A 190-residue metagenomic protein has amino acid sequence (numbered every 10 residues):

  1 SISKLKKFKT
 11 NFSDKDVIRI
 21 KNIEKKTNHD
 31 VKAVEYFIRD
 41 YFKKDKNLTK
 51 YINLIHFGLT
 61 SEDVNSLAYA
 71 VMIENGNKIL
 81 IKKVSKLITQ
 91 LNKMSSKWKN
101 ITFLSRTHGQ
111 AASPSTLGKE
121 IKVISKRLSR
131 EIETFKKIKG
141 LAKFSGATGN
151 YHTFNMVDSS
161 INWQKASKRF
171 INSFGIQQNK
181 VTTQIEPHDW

Functional and structural regions predicted by a protein language model:
S1-F154, D158-I171, Q178: A helix-coil-helix interface module used to build multimeric assemblies and to scaffold catalytic/cofactor sites
E131, Q177, T183-W190: Glycine-rich anion/phosphate-binding loop at the beta-strand->alpha-helix junction
